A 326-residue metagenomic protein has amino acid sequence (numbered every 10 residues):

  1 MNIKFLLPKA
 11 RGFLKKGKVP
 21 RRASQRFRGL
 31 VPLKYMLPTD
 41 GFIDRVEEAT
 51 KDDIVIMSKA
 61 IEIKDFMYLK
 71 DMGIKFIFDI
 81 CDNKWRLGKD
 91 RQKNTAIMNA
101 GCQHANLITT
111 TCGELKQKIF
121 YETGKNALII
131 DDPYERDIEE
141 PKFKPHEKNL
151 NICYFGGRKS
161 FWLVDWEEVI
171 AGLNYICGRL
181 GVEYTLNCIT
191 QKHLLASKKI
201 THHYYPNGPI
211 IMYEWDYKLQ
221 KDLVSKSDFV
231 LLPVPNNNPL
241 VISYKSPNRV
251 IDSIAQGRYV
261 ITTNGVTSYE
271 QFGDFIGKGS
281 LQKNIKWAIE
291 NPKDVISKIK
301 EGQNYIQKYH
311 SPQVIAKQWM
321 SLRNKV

Functional and structural regions predicted by a protein language model:
M1-I61: N-terminal pre-catalytic "stem/leader" segment of glycosyltransferase-like enzymes
F5-L7, R11-P32, E135-P141, P145-S225: Conserved catalytic-core segment of nucleotide-activated headgroup transferases in glycan assembly
K70-R86: Active-site proximal beta-strand in glycosyltransferases
G88-I108: Membrane-proximal helix-turn-helix segments that form the acceptor-binding/catalytic region of lipid-linked
N106-E140: Donor nucleotide-sugar binding/catalytic pocket of nucleotide-sugar-dependent glycosyltransferases
F161-V164, E214-S225, V230-A255, T262-F272: Nucleotide-sugar-dependent
Y269-W287: Change "using UDP/GDP/dTDP sugars" to "using nucleotide sugars
E290-K325: A charged, aromatic-enriched C-terminal amphipathic alpha-helix characteristic of glycosyltransferases across folds
